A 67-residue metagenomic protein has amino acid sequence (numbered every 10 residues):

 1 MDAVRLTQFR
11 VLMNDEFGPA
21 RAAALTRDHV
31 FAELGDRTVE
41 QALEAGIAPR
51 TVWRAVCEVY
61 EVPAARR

Functional and structural regions predicted by a protein language model:
M1-R67: C-terminal alpha-helical interaction appendages
